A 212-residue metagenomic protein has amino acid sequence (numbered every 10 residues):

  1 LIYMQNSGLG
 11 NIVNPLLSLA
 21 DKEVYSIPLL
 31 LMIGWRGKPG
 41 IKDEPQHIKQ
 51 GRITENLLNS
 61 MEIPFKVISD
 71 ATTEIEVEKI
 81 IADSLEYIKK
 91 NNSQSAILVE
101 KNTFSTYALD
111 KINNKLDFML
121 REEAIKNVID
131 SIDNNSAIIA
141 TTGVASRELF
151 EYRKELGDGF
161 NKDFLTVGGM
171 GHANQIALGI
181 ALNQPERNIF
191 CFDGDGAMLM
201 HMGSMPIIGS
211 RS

Functional and structural regions predicted by a protein language model:
L1-G34, F150-S212: Thiamine diphosphate
L9-G10, A71-I81, D117-L120, G196-H201: Active-site glycine- and acidic-residue-rich loops that bind and position anionic ligands or nucleotide-like cofactors
E23-M61: Flexible glycine-/small-residue-enriched beta->alpha junction loops that bind anionic phosphate/pyrophosphate groups
R36-G37, V99-S105, T142-S146: Glycine-rich beta-alpha junction loops
P45-D83: Conserved thiamine diphosphate
E78-A108: Small/polar-residue-rich loop-to-helix segments that shape phosphate-bearing ligand pockets
A108-A173: Active-site diphosphate/adenylate-binding microenvironment
